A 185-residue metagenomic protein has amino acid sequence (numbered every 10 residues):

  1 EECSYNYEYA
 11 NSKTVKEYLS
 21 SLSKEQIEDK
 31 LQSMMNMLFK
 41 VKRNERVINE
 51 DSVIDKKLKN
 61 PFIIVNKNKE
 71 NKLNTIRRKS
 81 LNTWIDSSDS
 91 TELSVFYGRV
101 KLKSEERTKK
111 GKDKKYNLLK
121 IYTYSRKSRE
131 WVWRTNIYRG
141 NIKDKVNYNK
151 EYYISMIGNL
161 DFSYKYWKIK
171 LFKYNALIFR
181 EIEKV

Functional and structural regions predicted by a protein language model:
E1-V185: Intrinsically disordered, low-complexity linker/tail regions enriched in polar/charged residues
